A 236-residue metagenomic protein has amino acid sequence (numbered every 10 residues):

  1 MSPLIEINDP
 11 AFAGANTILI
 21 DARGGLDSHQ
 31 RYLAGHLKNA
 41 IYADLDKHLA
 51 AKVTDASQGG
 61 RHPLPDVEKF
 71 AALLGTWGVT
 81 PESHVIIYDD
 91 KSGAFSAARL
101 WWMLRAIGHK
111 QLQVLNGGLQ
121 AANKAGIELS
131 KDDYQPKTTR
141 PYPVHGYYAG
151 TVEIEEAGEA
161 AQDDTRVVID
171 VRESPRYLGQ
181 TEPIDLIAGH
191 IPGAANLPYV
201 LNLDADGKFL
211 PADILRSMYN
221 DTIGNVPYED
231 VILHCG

Functional and structural regions predicted by a protein language model:
M1-G236: Cytosolic catalytic domains that perform sulfur/thiol-centered chemistry
